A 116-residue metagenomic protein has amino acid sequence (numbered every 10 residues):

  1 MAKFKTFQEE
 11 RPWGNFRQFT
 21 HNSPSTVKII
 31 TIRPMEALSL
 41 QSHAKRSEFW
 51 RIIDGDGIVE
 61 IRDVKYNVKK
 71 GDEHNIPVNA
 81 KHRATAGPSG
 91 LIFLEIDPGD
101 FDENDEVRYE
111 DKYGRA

Functional and structural regions predicted by a protein language model:
A2-R11, R83-A116: Double-stranded beta-helix
F4-S42, R46: A short glycine-rich, His/Asp/Glu-containing loop-to-beta-strand
I29, F49, I58, E73 (+1 more regions): Short, surface-exposed charged micro-motifs
P34-E36, K45-R46, V64, A80 (+1 more regions): A generic "binding-loop/recognition-motif" signal
K45-I58, R62-D63: Glycine- and acidic-residue-biased ligand/ion/polar-headgroup-sensing regions
D63-K81: Short acidic-glycine-tyrosine-enriched beta hairpin
